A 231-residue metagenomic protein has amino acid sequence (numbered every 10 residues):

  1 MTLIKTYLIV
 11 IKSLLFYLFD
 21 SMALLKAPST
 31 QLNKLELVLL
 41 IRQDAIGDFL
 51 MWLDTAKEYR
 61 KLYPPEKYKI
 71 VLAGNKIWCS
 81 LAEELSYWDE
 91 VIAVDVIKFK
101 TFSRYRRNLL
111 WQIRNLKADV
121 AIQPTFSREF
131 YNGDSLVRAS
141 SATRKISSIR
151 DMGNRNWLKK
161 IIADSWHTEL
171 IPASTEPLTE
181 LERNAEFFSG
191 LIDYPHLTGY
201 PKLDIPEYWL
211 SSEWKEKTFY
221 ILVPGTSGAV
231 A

Functional and structural regions predicted by a protein language model:
M1-A231: Catalytic machinery of carbohydrate-active enzymes, primarily nucleotide-sugar-dependent glycosyltransferases
